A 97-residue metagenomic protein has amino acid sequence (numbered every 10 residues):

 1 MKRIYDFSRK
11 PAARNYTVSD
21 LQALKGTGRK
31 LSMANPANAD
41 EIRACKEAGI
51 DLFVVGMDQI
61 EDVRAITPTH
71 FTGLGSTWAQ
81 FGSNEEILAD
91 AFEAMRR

Functional and structural regions predicted by a protein language model:
K2-Y16, D20-Q22: Expand to "…catalyze enediolate/carbanion chemistry for C-C bond making/breaking, isomerization, decarboxylation
K2-Y5, R9, R29, M33-R97: Active-site beta->alpha loop and helix N-cap motifs at the rims of alpha/beta catalytic domains
